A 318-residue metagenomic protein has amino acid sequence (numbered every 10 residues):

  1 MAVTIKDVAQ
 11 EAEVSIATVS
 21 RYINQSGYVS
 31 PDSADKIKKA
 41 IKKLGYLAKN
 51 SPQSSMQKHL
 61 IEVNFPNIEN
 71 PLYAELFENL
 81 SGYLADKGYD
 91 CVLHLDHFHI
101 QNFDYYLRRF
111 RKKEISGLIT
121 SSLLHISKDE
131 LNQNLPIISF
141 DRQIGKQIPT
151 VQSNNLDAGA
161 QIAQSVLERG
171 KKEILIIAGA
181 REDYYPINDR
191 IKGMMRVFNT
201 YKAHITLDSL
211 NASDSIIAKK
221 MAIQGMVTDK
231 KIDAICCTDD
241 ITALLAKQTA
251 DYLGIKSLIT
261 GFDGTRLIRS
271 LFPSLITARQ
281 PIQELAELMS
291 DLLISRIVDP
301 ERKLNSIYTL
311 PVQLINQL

Functional and structural regions predicted by a protein language model:
M1-M56: N-terminal helix-turn-helix DNA-binding module of bacterial transcription factors
V3, Q57-Q164, G225-K231: Alpha-helical recognition/docking segments in bacterial nutrient-uptake and carbohydrate-utilization systems
L72-D86, A158-Q161, Y185-A203, L245 (+2 more regions): Short, solvent-exposed amphipathic alpha-helices that sit in or adjacent to ligand/effector-binding or catalytic
L84-L95, M195-I216: Short beta-strand elements in bilobed, periplasmic/extracellular small-molecule ligand-binding domains
E114-S121, L175-A178, D229-D239, L258-T260: Periplasmic-binding protein-like
V151-I176, I217-Q224, Q280-D299: Hydrophobic alpha-helical segments within soluble ligand-binding/sensing domains
I162-Y201, D208, E301-L318: An alpha-beta-alpha
T228-D233, I241-L318: Flexible loop/turn connectors
